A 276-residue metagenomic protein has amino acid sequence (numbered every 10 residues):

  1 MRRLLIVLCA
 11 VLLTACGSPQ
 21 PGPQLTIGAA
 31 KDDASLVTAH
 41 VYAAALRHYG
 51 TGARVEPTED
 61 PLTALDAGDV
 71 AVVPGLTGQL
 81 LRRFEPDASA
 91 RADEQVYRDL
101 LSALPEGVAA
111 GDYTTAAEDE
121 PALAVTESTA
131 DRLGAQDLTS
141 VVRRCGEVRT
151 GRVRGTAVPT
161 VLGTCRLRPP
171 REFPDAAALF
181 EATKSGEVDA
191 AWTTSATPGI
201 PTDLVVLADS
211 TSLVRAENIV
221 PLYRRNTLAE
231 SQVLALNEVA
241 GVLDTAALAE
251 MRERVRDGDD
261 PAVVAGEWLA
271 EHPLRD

Functional and structural regions predicted by a protein language model:
L12-A15: C-terminal motif of bacterial Sec signal peptides marking the signal peptidase cleavage site
G22-S35, G50-P57, E147-R152: Short, well-ordered beta-strand elements
H40-A45, E59-A71, V161-C165, D175-A191 (+1 more regions): Short helices/loops that flank or line small-molecule/ion binding pockets
Y42-H48, L138-F173: Ligand-binding cleft/hinge of the Venus flytrap
R54, T58-E118: N-terminal segment of the mature folded domain
T77-L100, E181-L213: A ligand-binding cleft/hinge motif common to bilobed small-molecule-binding domains
D93-R152, G241-T245: A conserved helix-loop-strand patch within extracytoplasmic ligand-binding domains of the periplasmic binding
L104-A122, A196-L243: Periplasmic-binding protein-like
